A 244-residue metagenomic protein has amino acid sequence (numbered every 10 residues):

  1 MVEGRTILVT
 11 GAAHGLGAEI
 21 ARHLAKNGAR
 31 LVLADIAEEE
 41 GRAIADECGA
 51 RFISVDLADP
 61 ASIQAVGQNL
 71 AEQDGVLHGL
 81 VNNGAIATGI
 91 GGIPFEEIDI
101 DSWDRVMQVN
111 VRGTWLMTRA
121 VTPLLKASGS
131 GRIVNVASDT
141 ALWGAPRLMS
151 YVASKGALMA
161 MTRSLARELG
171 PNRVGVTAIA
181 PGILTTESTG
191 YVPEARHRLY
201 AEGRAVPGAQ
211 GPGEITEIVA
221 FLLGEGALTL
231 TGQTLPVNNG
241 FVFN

Functional and structural regions predicted by a protein language model:
V2-V32: Canonical Rossmann dinucleotide-binding motif of NAD(H)/NADP(H)-dependent dehydrogenases/reductases, specifically
A87, G92, W143, T231-N244: Short C-terminal tail/terminal secondary-structure segment of NAD(P)H-dependent dehydrogenase/reductase domains
G91-D104, T189, R196, Y200: Substrate-binding pocket helix/loop in short-chain dehydrogenase/reductase
W115, K126, A209-V237, V242: C-terminal substrate-recognition "lid" of short-chain dehydrogenase/reductases
T118, S154, T162: Active-site helix of classical SDR
P123, R167-P171, L228: Alpha-helical segment proximal to the catalytic Tyr-Lys
S138: Residue(s) in the substrate-gating loop at a strand-loop-helix junction that position the organic substrate next
